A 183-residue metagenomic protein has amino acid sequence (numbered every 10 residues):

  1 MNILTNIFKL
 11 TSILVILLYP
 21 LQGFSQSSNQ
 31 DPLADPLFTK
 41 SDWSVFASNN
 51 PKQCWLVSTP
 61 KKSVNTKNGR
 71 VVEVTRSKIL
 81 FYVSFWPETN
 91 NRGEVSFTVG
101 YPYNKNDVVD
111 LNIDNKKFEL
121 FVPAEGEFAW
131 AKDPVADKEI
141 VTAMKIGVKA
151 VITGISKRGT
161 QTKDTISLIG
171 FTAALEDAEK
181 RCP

Functional and structural regions predicted by a protein language model:
M1-T11: Bacterial N-terminal signal peptides that target proteins for export
T11, F24-S27: Intrinsically disordered, low-complexity segments enriched in Ser/Pro/Gly/Ala and basic residues
P20-Q22: N-terminal signal peptide c-region/cleavage motif recognized by signal peptidases
Q26-P183: A generic "folded-domain core" signal
